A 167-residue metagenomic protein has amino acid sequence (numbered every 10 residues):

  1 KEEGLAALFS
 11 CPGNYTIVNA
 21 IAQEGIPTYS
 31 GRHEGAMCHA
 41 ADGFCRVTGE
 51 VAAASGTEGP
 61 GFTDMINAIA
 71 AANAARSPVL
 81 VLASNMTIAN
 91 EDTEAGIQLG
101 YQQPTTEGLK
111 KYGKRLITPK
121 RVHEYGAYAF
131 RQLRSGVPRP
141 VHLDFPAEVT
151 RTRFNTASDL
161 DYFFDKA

Functional and structural regions predicted by a protein language model:
K1-A167: N-terminal alpha/beta PP-like core and its mobile active-site loop of ThDP/TPP-dependent enzymes
